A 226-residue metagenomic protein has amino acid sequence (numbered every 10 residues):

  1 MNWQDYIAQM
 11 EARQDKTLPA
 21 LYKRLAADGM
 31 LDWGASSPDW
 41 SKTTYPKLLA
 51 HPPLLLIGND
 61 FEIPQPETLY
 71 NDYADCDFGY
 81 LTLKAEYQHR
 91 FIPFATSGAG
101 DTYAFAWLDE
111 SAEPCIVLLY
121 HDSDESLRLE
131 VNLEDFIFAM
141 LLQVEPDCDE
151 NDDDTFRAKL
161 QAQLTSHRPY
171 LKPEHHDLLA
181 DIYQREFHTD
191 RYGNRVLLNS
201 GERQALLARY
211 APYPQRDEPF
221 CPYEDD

Functional and structural regions predicted by a protein language model:
M1-T102, H176-D226: A surface-exposed partner-binding patch
W3, L18, L133-E134, D153 (+1 more regions): Alpha-helix initiation and N-capping motif
Y87-Q88, E113-C115: Glycine-rich, often proline-containing surface loops adjacent to acidic residues and nearby aromatics that form
A95-G98, D109, Y120-S123: Short, flexible loop/turn elements at secondary-structure junctions
T102-L108: Short, surface-exposed beta-strand/loop micro-motifs that present aromatic residues
P114-D154: Compact, glycine/acidic-enriched structural inserts
V144-R191: An amphipathic alpha-helical core segment
